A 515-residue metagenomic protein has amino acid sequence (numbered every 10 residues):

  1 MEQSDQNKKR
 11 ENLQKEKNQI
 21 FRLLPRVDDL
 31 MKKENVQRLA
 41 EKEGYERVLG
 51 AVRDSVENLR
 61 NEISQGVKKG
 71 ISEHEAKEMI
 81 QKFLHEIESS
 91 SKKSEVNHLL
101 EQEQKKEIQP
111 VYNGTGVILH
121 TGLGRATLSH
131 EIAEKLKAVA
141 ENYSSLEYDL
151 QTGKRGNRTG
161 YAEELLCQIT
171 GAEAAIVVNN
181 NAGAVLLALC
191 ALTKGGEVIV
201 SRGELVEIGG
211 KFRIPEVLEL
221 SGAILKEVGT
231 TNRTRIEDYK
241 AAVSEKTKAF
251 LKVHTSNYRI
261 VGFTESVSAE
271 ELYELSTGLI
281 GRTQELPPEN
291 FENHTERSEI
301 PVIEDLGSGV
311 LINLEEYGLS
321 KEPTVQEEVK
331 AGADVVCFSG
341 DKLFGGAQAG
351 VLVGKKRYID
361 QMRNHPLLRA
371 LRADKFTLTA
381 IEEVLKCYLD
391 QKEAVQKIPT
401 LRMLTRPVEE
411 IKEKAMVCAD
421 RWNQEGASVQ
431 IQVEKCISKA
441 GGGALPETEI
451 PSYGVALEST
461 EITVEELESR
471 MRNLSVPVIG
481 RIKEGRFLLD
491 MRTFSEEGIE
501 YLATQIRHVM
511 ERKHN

Functional and structural regions predicted by a protein language model:
E2-L100: Long amphipathic alpha-helical segments
L24-P25, Y112-G116, F344-A347, I450 (+1 more regions): Short Gly/Ser/Thr- and Asp/Glu-enriched loop/turn motifs at secondary-structure junctions
E107-I108, A174-A175, F338, V476-R481: A short linear hydrophobic-aromatic micro-motif
G114-T115, R125-Q151: Glycine-rich phosphate-binding segment of PLP-dependent enzymes
R125, S129-H130, E134, L457-N515: PLP-dependent enzyme catalytic core of the Aspartate aminotransferase-like
L150-Y388, Q505: Conserved PLP-enzyme active-site core in the AAT-like
T377-L378, E382-G441: Conserved PLP-dependent catalytic core of the aminotransferase class-I/II
R421-E484: Catalytic-core signal marking the mid-to-C-terminal active-site face
